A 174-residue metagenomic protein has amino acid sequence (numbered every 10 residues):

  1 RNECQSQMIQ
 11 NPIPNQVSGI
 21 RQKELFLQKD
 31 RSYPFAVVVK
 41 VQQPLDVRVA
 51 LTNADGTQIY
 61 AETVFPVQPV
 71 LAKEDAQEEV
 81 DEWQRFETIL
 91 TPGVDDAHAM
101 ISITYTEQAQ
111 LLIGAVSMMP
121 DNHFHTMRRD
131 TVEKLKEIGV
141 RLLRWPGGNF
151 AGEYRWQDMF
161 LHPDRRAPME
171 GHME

Functional and structural regions predicted by a protein language model:
R1-E174: Extracellular and organelle-lumenal recognition/adhesion modules and their flexible linkers in secreted
